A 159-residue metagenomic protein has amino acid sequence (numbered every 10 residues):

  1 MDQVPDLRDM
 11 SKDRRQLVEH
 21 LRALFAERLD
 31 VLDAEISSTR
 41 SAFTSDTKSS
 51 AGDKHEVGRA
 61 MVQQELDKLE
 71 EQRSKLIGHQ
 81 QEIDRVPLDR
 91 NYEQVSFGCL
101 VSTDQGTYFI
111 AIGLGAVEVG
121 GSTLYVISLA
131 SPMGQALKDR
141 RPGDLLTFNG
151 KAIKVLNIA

Functional and structural regions predicted by a protein language model:
M1-H79: Helix-rich terminal scaffold detector
L76-G78, E82-Y92: Helix-adjacent hinge/juxtasegments
P87-N149, I153-L156: Non-DNA-binding regulatory cores of transcription-related proteins, predominantly C-terminal effector-binding
